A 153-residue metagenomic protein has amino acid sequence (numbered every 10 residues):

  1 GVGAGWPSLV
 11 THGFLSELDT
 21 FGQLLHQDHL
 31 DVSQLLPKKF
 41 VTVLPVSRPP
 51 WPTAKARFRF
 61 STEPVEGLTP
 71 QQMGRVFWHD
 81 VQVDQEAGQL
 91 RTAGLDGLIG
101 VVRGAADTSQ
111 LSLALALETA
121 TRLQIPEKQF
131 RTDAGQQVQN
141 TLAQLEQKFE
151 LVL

Functional and structural regions predicted by a protein language model:
G1-L153: ATP-dependent carboxylate activation and anion-phosphoryl transfer catalytic cores that bind Mg-ATP to form
